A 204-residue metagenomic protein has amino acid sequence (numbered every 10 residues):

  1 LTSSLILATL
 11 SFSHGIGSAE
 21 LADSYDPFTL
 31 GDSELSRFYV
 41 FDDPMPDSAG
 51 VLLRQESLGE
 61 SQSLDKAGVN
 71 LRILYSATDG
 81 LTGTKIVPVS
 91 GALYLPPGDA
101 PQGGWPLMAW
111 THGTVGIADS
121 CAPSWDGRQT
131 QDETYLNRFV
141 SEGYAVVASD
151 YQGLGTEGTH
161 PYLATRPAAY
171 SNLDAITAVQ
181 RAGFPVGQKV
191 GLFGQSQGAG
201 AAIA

Functional and structural regions predicted by a protein language model:
G15-A100: Catalytic-loop region of hydrolases
T78-G80, H112-I117: Active-site glycine-rich loops that stabilize anionic/oxyanionic intermediates across multiple enzyme folds
A92, G103-V115: Short beta-strand element of the alpha/beta-hydrolase
L95-G104, T177-S196: Gly/Ser-rich "nucleophile elbow"/oxyanion-hole loop immediately N-terminal to the catalytic nucleophile in hydrolases
H112, Y135-G155: Conserved alpha/beta-hydrolase
D119-Y135: The serine-hydrolase catalytic nucleophile loop
Y162-G183: Alpha/beta-hydrolase active-site loop
Y170, Q195-A204: Glycine-rich nucleophile elbow surrounding the catalytic serine of serine-hydrolase chemistry
